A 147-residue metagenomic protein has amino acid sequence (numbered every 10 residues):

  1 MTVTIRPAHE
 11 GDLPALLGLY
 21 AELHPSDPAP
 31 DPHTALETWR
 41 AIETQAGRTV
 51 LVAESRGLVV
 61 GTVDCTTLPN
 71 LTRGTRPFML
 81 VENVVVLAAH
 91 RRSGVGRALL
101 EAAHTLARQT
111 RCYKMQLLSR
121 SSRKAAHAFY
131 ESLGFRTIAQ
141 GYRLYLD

Functional and structural regions predicted by a protein language model:
T4-L16: A short beta-loop-alpha structural element at the N-terminal edge of CoA-dependent acyl/N-acetyltransferase catalytic
L17-A41: Conserved GNAT-fold acetyl-CoA-binding loop/helix
R40-V52, L80: A short helix-loop-beta-strand connector motif used in the catalytic cores of GNAT acetyltransferases and, in some
V52, L58-T67, V85: Conserved beta-strand in the GNAT
N70-V81, R91, I138: A conserved beta-turn-beta hairpin within the catalytic core of GNAT-like acetyltransferases that forms part
V86, R92-T105, S132: Conserved acetyl-CoA-binding loop-helix of GNAT-fold acetyltransferases
R97, Q109, S121-A139, L144: Conserved active-site alpha-helix within GNAT-family acetyltransferase domains
A107-S119: Conserved GNAT acetyl-CoA-binding A-motif
